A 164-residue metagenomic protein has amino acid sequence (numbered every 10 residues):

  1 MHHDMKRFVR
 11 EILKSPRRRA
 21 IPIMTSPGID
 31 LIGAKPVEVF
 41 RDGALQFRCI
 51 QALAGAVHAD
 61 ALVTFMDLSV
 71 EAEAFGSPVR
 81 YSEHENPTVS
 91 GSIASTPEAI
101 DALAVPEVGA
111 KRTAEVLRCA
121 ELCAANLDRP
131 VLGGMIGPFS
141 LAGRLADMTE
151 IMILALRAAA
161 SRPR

Functional and structural regions predicted by a protein language model:
M1-E83: N-terminal basic, low-complexity leaders that serve as flexible interaction/assembly modules and, when applicable, as
R80-R164: Active-site-proximal, glycine-rich beta->alpha crossover segments in alpha/beta enzymes that shape flexible
